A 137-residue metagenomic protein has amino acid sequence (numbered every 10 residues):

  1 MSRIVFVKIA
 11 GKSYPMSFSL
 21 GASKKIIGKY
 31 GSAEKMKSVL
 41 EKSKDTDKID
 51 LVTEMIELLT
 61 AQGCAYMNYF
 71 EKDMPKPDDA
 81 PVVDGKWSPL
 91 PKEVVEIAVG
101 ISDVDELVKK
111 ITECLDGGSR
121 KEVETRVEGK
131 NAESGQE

Functional and structural regions predicted by a protein language model:
M1-K8, G31-T46, M67-E137: Charged interaction scaffolds used for protein-protein
Y14-M16: Short, isolated positions in well-ordered beta-strands
S19: Residue-level signal for threonine
I26-Y30: Covalent nucleotidyltransferase core used to form phosphodiester bonds in nucleic acids
L51-Q62, K109-E113: Short, hydrophobic/amphipathic alpha-helical patches that form generic packing surfaces within helical domains
